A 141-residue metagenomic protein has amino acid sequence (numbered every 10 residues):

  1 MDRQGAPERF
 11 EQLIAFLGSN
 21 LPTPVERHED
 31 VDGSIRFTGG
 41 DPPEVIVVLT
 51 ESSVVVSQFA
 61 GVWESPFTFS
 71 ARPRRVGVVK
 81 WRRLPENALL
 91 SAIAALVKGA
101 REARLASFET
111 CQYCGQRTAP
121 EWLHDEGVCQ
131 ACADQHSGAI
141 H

Functional and structural regions predicted by a protein language model:
M1-A92: Long, charged N-terminal interaction/targeting segments
V78-H141: Cys/His-clustered metal-coordination modules, chiefly Zn-binding fingers
